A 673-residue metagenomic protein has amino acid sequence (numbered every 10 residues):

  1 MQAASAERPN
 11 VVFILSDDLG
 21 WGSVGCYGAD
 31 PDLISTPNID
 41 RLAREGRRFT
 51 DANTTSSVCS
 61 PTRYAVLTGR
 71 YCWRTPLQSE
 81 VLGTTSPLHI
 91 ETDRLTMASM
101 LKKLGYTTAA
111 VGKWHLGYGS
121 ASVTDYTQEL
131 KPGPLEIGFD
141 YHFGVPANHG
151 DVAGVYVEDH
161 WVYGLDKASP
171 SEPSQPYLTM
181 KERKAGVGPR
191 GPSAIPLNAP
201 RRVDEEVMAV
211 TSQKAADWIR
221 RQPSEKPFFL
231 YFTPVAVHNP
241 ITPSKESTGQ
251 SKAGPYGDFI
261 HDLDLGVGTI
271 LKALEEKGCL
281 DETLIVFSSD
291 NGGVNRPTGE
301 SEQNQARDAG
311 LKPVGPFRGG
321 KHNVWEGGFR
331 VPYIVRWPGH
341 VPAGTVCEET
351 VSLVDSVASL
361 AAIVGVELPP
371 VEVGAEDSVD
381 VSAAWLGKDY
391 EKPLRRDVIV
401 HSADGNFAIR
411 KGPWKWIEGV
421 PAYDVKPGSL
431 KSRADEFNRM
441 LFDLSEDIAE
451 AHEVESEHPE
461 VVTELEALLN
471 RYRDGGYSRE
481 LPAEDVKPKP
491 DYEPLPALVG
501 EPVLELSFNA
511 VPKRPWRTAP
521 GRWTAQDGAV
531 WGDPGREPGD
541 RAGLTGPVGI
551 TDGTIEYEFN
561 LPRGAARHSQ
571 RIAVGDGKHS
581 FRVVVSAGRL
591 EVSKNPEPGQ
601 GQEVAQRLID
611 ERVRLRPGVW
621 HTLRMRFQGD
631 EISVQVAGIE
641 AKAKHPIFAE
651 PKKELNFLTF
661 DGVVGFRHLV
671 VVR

Functional and structural regions predicted by a protein language model:
A3-M440, I448-L481, V486-P494: Formylglycine-dependent sulfatase
Y141, L495-P520: Extracellular carbohydrate-recognition regions
G521-R541: Short carbohydrate-recognition loop motifs
P534-P598: Secretory/extracellular carbohydrate-interaction modules and structurally similar beta-sandwich "look-alikes"
Y557, W620-Q628, I632-V636: Short tryptophan-centered beta-strand motifs in secreted/extracellular beta-sheet-rich domains of glycan-recognition
G599-T622: Short, aromatic/His-centered strand-loop micro-motif at the edge of beta-sheets
M625, R667-V671: Extracellular beta-strand elements of beta-rich domains used for carbohydrate recognition/degradation or cell-matrix
A643-H668: Flexible glycan-contacting loops in extracellular carbohydrate-active proteins
